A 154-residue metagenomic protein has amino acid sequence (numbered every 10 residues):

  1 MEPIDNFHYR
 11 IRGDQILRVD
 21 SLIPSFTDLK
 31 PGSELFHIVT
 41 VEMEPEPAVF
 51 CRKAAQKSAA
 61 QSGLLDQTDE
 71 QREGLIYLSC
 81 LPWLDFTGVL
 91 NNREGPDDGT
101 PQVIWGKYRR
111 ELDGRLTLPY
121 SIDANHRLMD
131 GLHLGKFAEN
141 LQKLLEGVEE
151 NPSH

Functional and structural regions predicted by a protein language model:
M1-I4, I11-Q15, C51-Q56, I76-P82 (+1 more regions): Short linear motifs at secondary-structure transitions and domain/linker junctions
P3-V39, Q71-G74: Small-residue-rich loop/turn and linker elements
R10, S25-L29, V39-T40, Y77-L81 (+2 more regions): Residues in well-ordered beta-strands of folded domains
I11, S62-G63, F86-L90: Glycine-rich, charged/polar anion/phosphate-binding loops that engage phosphate groups from diverse ligands
D28-L84: Helical lid/core segments from catalytic subdomains that handle acyl or acyl-like groups
C51-S58, F137-L145: Short amphipathic C-terminal alpha-helix that caps PH/PH-like domains
W83, V89-D123, R127-M129, L134-Q142: Intrinsically disordered, low-complexity linker/assembly segments
K143-H154: Flexible helix-coil linker/hinge segments at domain or subdomain boundaries
